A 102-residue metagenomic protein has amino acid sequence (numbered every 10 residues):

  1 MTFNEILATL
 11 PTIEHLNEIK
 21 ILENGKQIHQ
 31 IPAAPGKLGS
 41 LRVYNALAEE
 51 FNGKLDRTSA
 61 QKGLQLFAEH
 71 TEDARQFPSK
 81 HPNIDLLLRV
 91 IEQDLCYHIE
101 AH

Functional and structural regions predicted by a protein language model:
F3-G25: Short, charge-rich, low-complexity alpha-helical interaction segments
N4-I6, I21, Q30-I31, P35 (+1 more regions): A structural boundary/capping signal
E5-P11, L55, D73, I84: Contiguous interface-forming segments/domains that mediate binding rather than catalysis
L10, L47-K54, T71, I91-D94: Generic structural signal for hydrophobic core residues of well-folded globular domains
I13-H15, L41, A46-L47, L87: Intrinsically disordered, charged low-complexity linkers and terminal tails that flank or connect structured domains
K20-T58: Amphipathic alpha-helical interaction modules
Q61-H102: Short, compact, well-ordered microdomains
